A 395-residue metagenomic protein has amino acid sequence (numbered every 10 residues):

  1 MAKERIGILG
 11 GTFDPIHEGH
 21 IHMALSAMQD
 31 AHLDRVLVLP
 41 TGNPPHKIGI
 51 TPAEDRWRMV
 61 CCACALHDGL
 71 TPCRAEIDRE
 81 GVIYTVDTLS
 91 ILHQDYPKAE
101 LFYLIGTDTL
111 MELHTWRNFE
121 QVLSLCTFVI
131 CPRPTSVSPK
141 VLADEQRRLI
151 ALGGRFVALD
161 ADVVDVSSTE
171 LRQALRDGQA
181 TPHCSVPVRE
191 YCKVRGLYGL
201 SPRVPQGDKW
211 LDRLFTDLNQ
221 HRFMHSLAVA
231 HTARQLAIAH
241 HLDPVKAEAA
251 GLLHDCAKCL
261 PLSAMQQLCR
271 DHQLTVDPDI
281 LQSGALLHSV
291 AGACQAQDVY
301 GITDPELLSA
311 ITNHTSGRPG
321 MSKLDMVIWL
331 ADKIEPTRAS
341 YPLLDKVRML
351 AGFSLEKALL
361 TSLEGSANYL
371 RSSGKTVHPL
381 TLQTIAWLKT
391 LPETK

Functional and structural regions predicted by a protein language model:
M1-Q206: Nucleotidyltransferase catalytic core that binds NTPs
H17-H20, H46, H225, H254 (+2 more regions): Histidine-centered active-site/metal-ligand motif
E18-M23, A228-H231, A291: Short amphipathic alpha-helical face segments that pack within enzyme cores and frequently flank/anchor catalytic
I50-E54, R79-I83, Q220, M224 (+4 more regions): Residues at secondary-structure transition points
R56-W57, S168, S226, S289 (+1 more regions): A general structural signal for well-ordered alpha-helical segments in protein cores
A180-Q206, N368-K395: Charged phosphate-binding loop/patch that engages nucleotide di/tri-phosphates or the phosphate backbone of nucleic
D212-T216, R234, I238-L360: Divalent metal-dependent catalytic cores for phosphoryl transfer on phosphate-bearing substrates
